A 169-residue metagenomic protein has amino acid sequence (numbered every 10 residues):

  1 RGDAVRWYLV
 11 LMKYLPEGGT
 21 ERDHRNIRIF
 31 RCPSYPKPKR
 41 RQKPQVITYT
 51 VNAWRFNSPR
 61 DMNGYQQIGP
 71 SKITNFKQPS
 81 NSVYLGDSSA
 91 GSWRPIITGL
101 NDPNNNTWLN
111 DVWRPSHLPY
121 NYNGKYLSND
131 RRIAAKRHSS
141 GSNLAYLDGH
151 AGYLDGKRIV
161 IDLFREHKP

Functional and structural regions predicted by a protein language model:
R1-P169: Short, well-structured segments within or immediately adjacent to enzyme catalytic domains that line ligand-binding
